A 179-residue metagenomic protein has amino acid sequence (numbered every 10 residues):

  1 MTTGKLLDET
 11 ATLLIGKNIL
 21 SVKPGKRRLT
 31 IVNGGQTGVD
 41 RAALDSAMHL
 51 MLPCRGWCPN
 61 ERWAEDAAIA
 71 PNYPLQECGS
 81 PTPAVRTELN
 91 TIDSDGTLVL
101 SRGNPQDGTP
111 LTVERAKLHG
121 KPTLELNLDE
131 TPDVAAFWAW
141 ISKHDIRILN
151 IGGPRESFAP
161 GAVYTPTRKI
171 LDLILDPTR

Functional and structural regions predicted by a protein language model:
T2-G4: Extreme N-terminal basic, low-complexity initiation segments that serve as generic localization/processing leaders
L6-I148, G153-P177: Acidic/glycine-enriched connector segments
